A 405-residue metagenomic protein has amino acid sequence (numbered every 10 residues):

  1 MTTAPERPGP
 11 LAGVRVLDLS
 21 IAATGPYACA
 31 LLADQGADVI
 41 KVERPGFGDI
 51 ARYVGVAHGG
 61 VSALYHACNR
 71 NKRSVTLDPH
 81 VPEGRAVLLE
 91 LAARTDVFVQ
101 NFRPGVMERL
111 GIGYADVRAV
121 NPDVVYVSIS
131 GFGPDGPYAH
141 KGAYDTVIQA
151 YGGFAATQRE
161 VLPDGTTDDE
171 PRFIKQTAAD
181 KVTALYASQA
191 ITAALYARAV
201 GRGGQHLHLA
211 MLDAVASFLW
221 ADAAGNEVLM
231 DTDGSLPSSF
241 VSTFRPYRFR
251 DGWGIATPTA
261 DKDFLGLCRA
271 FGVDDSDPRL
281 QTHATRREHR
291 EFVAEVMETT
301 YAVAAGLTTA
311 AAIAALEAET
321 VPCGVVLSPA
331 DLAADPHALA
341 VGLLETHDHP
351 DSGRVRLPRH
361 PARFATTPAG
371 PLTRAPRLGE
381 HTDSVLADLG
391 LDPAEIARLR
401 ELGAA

Functional and structural regions predicted by a protein language model:
M1-R15, R248-F249, D331-A405: Terminal low-complexity tails and localization/encapsulation signals of metabolic enzymes
M1-V200, M230, R377, D383-A405: N-terminal helix-loop segment corresponding to the beta1-alpha1 unit of nucleotide/adenylate-binding folds
G46, F132-G133, M211-A216, D251-W253 (+2 more regions): Glycine-rich beta-alpha junction loops
R52-G55, G225-G234, F271, D335-H349: Short, surface-exposed loop/helix-turn segments at secondary-structure junctions that function as lids/hinges flanking
P171-V182, G204-H206, G234-F244, W253-I255 (+2 more regions): A short glycine-threonine-serine/GTX helix/turn-capping micro-motif
T192-G234: Substrate-binding/catalytic subdomain of NAD(P)-dependent oxidoreductase enzymes
T243-E319, C323: Aromatic-enriched alpha-helical interface/lid elements that frame and gate functional surfaces
E317-A338: Conserved PLP cofactor-binding pocket of PLP-dependent enzymes
